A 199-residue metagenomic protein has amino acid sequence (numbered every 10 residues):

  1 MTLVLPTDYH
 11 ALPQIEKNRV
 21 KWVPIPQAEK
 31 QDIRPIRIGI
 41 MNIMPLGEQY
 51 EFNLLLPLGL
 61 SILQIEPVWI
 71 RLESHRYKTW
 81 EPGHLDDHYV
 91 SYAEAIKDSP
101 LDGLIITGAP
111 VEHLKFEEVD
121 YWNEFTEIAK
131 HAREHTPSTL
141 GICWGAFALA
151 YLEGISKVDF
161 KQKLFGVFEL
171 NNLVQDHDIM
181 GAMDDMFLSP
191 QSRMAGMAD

Functional and structural regions predicted by a protein language model:
T2-E117: N-terminal beta1-alpha1 cap of cysteine-dependent amidohydrolase-like domains
I33-P35, E134, Q162, D184: A generic fold-level signal
P57-S61, D86-V90, N123-T126, D159-K161 (+1 more regions): Short, low-complexity, polar/charged sequence segments that are solvent-exposed and flexible
I62-E66, Y92-I96, I128-A132, L164-V167 (+1 more regions): Glycine-rich loops and low-complexity Gly/Arg-rich segments that provide flexible linkers or classic glycine-based
P67-R71, L140-C143, Q191: A structural signal for short, well-ordered beta-strand segments and their strand-loop junctions that often border
L101, I106-V174: Cysteine-nucleophile active-site neighborhood
S156-D199: An acidic, glycine-rich "communication" segment
